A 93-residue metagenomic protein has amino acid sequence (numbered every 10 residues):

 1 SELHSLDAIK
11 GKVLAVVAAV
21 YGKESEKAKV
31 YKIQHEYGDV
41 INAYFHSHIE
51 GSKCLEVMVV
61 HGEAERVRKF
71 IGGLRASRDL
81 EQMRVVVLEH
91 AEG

Functional and structural regions predicted by a protein language model:
S1-A8: Short, basic amphipathic alpha-helical segments that act as recognition/interaction helices in nucleic-acid-binding
I9-G11, S47-S52: A short beta-turn/loop motif at secondary-structure boundaries
I9-G22, E56-V57: Short glycine-/aliphatic-rich beta-strand segments at the starts of folded cytosolic domains
G22-N42: Short amphipathic alpha-helix segments
K23-E24, V60-V67: Helix N-cap motif at beta-to-alpha junctions
V30-H35, K69-S77: Short amphipathic alpha-helices in soluble, non-transmembrane regions that often serve as interface/regulatory elements
V40-H48, G72, A76-A91: Conserved short beta-strand edge segments in small beta-sheet-based binding/regulatory domains
